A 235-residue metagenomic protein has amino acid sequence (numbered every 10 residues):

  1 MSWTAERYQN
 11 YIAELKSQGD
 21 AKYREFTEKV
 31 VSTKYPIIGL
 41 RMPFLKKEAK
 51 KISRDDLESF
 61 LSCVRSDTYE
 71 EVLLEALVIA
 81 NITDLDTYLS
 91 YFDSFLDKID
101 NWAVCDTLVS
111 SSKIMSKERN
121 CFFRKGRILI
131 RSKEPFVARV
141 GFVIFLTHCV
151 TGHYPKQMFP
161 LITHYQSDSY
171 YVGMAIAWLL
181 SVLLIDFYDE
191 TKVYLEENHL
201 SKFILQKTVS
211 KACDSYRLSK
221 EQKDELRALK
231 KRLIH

Functional and structural regions predicted by a protein language model:
M1-H235: Alpha-helical scaffold domains
